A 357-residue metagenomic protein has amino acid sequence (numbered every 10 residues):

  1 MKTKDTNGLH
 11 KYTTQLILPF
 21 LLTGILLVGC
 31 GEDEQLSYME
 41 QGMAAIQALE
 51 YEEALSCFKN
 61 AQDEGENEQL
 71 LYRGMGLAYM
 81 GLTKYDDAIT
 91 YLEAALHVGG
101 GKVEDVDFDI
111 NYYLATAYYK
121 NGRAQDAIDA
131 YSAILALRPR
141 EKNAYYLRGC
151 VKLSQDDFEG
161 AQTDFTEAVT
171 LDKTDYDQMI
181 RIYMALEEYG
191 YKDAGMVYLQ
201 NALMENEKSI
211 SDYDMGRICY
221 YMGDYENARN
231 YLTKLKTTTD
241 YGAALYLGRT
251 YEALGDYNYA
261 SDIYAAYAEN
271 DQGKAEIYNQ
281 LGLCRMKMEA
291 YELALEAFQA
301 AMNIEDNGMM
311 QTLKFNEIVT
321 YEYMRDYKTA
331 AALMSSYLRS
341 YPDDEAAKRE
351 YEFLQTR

Functional and structural regions predicted by a protein language model:
L26-D86, T90-E93, H97-G101, D109 (+1 more regions): N-terminal leader/linker segments that initiate helical-solenoid repeat arrays
Q35-L36, E68-L70, V103-E104, F108-D109 (+7 more regions): Helix-start (N-cap) detector for alpha-helical repeat units in TPR-like alpha-solenoids, especially tetratricopeptide
E40, G74, G81, V106-Y113 (+7 more regions): Canonical tetratricopeptide repeat
Q47-A48, G81, K120, S154 (+6 more regions): Register position in tetratricopeptide repeats
E64, V98-V103, L137, L171 (+5 more regions): Structural marker of alpha-solenoid helical repeat scaffolds
